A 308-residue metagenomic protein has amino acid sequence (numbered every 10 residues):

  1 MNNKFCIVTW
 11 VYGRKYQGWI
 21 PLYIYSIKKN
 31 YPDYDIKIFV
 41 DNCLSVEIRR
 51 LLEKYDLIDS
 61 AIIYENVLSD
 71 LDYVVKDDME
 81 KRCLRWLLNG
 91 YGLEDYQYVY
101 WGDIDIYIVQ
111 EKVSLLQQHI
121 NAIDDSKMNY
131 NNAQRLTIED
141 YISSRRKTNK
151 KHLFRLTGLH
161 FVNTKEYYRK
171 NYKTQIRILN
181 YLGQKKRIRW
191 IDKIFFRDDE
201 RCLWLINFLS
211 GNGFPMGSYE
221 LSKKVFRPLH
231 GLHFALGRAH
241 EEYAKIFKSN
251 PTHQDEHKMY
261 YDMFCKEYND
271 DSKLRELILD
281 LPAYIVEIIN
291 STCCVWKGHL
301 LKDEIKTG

Functional and structural regions predicted by a protein language model:
M1-L71, E94, K297-T307: N-terminal anchoring/stem segment of glycosyltransferases
T9-I20, D78-R82, N149-R155, D192-D199: Aromatic-acidic/polar surface patches that form glycan- and anion
Q17-Y25, R49-L51, E111-I123, K173-Y181 (+1 more regions): Well-ordered, non-membrane alpha-helical segments in soluble/globular domains
L22-K28, L87-G90, R201-L209, D262: Short, hydrophobic/amphipathic alpha-helical patches that form generic packing surfaces within helical domains
S69-V99: A conserved donor-nucleotide-binding helix/loop in the catalytic core of Leloir-type glycosyltransferases
D103-Y107: The conserved acidic donor/metal-binding loop of glycosyltransferases
I108-T148: Conserved donor-nucleotide/metal-binding helix-loop-beta segment in metal-dependent transferases, i.e., the alpha-helix
T157-C294: Catalytic core and acceptor-binding pocket of nucleotide-sugar-dependent glycosyltransferases
